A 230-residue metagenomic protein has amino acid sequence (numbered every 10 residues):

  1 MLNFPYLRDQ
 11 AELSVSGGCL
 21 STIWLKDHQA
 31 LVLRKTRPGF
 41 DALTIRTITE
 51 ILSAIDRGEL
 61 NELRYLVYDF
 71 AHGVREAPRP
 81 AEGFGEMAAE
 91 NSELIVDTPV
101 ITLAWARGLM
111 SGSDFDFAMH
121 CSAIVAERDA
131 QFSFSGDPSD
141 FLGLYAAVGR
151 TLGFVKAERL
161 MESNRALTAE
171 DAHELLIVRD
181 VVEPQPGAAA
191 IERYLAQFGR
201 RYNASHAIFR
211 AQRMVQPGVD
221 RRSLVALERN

Functional and structural regions predicted by a protein language model:
M1-G73: Conserved CoA-thioester-binding segment of acyl-CoA-metabolizing enzymes
L33, I51, A118, A172 (+1 more regions): Terminal peptide-recognition signature
T49, S53-G108: An acidic, glycine-rich surface segment that forms the CoA-thioester-binding/catalytic face of crotonase-fold enzymes
M87-S139: Glycine-rich beta-to-alpha active-site loop
G112, N164-D171: Acidic, divalent-metal-coordinating active-site segment for phosphoryl/phosphodiester hydrolysis, typified by short
F117, S122-A123, R159, S163-R165 (+1 more regions): Well-ordered beta-strand positions
A126-A130, L142, V178-A226: C-terminal long alpha-helix characteristic of the crotonase
Y145-A157: Hydrophobic, secondary-structure "cap" segments at the distal end of domains
